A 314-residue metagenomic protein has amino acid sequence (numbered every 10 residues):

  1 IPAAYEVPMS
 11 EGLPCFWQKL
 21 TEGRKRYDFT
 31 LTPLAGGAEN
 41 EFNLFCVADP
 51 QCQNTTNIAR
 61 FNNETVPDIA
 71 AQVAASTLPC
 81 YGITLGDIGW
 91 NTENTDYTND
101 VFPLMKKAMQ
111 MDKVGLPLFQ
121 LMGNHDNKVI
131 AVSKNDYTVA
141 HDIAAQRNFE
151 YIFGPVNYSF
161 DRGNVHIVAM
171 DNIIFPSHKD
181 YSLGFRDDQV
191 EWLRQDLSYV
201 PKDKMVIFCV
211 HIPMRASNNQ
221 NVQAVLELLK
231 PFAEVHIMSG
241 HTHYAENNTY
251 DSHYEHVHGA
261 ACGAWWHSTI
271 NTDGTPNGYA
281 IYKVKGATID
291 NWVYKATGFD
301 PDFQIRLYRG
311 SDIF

Functional and structural regions predicted by a protein language model:
E6, E11-P14, L20-D96: N-terminal active-site segment of His-dependent metallophosphoesterases
M9-L20, R26, A48-Q51, V66-A71 (+2 more regions): Metal-dependent phosphoesterase/phosphodiesterase active-site architecture
F42, C80, N157, N164-V165 (+1 more regions): Alpha/beta-hydrolase fold active-site loops
L44-C46, G82-T84, Q120, F208 (+1 more regions): Residue-level marker for buried hydrophobic side chains located in beta-strands that build the well-ordered beta-sheet
D49, G86-D87, G123-N124, H211 (+1 more regions): Active-site glycine-centered loops adjacent to acidic/histidine catalytic or metal-binding residues that shape
E93-R194, S198-V200, Q223-M238, N247-V284: Extended active-site neighborhood of metal-dependent phosphoesterases/phosphodiesterases
L197-S217: Short acidic, glycine-rich surface-loop motifs adjacent to enzyme active sites
